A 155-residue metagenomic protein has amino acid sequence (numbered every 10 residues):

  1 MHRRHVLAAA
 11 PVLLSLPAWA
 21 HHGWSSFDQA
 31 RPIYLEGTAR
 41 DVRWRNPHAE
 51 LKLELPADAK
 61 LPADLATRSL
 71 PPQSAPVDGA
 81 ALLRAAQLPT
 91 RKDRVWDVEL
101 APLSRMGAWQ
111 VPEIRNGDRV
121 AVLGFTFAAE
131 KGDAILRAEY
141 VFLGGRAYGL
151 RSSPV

Functional and structural regions predicted by a protein language model:
R3-L7: N-terminal export leaders
S15-P17: N-terminal signal peptide c-region/cleavage motif recognized by signal peptidases
W19-R31: Short boundary/loop segments of OB/S1/cold-shock single-stranded nucleic-acid-binding domains
P32-R45: Structural detector for short beta-strands of small beta-barrel domains
R45-P56: Short aromatic-glycine-enriched beta-strand elements
D93-W109: Beta-strand/loop nucleic-acid-binding surfaces
G107-A121: Short nucleic-acid-contacting surface segments enriched for D/E, G, S/T with interspersed K/R
A128-S152: OB-fold/S1-family single-stranded nucleic acid-binding modules
